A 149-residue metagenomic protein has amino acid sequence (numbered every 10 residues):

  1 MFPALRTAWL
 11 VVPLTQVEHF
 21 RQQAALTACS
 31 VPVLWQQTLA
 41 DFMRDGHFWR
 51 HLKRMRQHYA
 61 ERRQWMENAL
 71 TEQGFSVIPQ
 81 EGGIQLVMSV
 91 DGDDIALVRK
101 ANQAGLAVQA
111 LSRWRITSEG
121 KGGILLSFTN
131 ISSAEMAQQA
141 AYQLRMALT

Functional and structural regions predicted by a protein language model:
M1-T149: PLP-dependent class I/II
